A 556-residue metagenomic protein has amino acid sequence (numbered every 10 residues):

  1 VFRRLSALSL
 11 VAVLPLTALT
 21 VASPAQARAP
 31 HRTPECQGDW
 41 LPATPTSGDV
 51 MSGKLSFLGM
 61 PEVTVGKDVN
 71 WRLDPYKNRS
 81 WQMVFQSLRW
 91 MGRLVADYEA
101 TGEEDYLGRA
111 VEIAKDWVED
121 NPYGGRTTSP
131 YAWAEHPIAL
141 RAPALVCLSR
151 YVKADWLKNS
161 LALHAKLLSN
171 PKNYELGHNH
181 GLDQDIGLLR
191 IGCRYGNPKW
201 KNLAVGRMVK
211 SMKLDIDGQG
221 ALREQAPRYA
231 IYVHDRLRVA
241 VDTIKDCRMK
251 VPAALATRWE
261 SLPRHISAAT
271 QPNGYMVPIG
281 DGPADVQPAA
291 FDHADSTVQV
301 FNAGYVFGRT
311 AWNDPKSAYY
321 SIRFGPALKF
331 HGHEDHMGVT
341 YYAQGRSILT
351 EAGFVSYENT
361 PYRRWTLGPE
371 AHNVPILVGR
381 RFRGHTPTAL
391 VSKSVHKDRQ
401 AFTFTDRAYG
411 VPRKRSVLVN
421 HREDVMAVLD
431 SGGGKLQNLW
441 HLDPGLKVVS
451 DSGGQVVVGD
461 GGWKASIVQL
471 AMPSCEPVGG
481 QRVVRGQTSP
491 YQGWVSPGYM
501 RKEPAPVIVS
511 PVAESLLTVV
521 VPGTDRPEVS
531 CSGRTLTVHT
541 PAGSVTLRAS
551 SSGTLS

Functional and structural regions predicted by a protein language model:
V1-A27: Secretory targeting and sorting signals
F2, H31-C36, D97, I113: Family-specific signature for flavin-dependent thymidylate synthase
R28-V65: Extreme N-terminal leader/anchor segments
D49, M208-V209, F291-H293, V300-N302 (+8 more regions): Residues that act as N-cap/strand-start positions at coil-to-secondary-structure junctions
L55-Q82, V95-T101: Asp/Glu-centered strand-loop micro-motifs enriched in Gly/Pro and often flanked by an aromatic residue
R79, K158, V355-S556: CBM-like, beta-strand-rich accessory domains located in the C-terminal region of large, secreted polysaccharide-active
R79-W259: Aromatic-lined, polymer-binding surfaces characteristic of secreted/periplasmic polysaccharide-degrading enzymes
L189, D217-T350, F354, T403-T405 (+4 more regions): Carbohydrate-active enzyme catalytic cores, enriched for enzymes that act on polyanionic acidic polysaccharides
